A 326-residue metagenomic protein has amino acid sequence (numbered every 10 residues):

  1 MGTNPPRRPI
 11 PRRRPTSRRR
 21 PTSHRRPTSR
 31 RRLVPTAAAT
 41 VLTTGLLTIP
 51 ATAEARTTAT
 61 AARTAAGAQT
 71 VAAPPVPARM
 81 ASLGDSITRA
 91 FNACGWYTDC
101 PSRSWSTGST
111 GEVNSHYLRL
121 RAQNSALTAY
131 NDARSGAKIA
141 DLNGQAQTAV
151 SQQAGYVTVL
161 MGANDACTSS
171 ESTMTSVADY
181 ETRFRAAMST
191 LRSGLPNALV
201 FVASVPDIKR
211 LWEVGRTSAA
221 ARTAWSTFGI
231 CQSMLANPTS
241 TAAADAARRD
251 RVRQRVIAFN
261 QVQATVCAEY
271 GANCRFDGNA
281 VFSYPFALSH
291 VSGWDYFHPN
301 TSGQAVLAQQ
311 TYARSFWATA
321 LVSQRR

Functional and structural regions predicted by a protein language model:
G2-T16, R20-T57: Secretory targeting and sorting signals
V34-T36, G45-A78, V322-R326: N-terminal low-complexity, Pro/Thr-rich disordered segments that flank secretion/membrane-targeting signals
T58-Y130, A149, A305: Serine-esterase "nucleophile elbow" of acetyl-processing enzymes
P74, F91-W96, L142, S169-S172 (+1 more regions): Short, solvent-exposed loop/turn and secondary-structure capping segments
M80, H290-R326: Histidine-centered active-site loop/cap adjacent to the catalytic His in serine esterases/O-acetyl transfer systems
I87, A133-A137, M161-G162: Cell-envelope and extracellular/periplasmic
A137-A146: Structural motif
A146-W294, H298, Y312, F316: Alpha-helical cap/lid subdomain in secreted, periplasmic, or secretory-pathway luminal O-acyl-processing enzymes
